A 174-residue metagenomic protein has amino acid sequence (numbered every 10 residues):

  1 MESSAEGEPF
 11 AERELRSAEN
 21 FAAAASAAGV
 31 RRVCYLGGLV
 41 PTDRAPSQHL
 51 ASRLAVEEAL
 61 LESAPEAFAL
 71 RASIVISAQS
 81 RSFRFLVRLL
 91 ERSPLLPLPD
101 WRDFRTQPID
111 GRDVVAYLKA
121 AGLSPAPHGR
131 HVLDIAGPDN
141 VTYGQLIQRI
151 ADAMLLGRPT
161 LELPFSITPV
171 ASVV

Functional and structural regions predicted by a protein language model:
M1-A28, G38-D43: NAD(P)H-binding glycine-rich loop region in Rossmannoid oxidoreductase-like domains and their noncatalytic homologs
A11-L15, A45-E57, L61, I76 (+5 more regions): Short-chain dehydrogenase/reductase
S17, R81-S82, W101-L123, R130-D134: Substrate-positioning beta->alpha
S17-N20, R32, A55-V56, D110-D113: Conserved cofactor-binding/catalytic machinery of classical short-chain dehydrogenase/reductase
A27-R32, A64-P65: A short helix->loop->beta-strand "cap" motif at the edges of active sites that frequently abuts
R32-Y35, F68-R71, Q107, D134: Structural signature of the Rossmann-like NAD(P)-dependent dehydrogenase/reductase core
G37, E57-R92, P97: Conserved beta-loop-beta element that borders a ligand/cofactor-binding pocket
Y117, A121-V174: Mid/C-terminal beta-alpha module of Rossmann-like enzyme folds, strongest in SDR-family dehydrogenases/epimerases
